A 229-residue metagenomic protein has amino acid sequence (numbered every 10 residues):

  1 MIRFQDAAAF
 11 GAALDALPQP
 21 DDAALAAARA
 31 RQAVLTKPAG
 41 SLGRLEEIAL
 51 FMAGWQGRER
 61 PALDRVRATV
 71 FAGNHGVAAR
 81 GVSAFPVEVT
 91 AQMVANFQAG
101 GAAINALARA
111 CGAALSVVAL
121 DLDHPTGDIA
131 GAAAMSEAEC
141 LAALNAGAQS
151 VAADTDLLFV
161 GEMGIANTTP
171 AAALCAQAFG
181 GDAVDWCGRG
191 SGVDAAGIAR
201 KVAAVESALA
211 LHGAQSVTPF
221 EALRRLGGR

Functional and structural regions predicted by a protein language model:
M1-R229: N-terminal loops that bind phosphate or other acidic moieties and the adjacent beta-alpha structural core
